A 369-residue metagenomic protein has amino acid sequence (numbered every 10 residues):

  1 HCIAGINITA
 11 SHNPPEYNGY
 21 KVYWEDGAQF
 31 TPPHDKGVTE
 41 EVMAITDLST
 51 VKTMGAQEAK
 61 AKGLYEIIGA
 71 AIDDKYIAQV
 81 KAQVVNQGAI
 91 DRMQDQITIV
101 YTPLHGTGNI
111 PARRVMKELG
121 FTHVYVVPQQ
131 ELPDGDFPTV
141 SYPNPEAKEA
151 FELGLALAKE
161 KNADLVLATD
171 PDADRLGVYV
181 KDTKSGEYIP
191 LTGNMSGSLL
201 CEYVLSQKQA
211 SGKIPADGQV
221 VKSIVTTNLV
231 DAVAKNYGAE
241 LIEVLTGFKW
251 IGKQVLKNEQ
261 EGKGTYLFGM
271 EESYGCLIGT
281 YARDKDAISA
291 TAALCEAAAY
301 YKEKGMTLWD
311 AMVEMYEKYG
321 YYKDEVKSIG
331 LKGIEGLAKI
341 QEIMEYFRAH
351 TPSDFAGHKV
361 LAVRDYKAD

Functional and structural regions predicted by a protein language model:
H1-E25: Ferredoxin-reductase
N13-E16, T107-N109, P133-D136, A173-G177 (+5 more regions): Flexible loop/turn segments at secondary-structure boundaries
N18-E152, A156-A158: Gly/Ser/Thr-enriched, mixed-charge loops and adjacent short helices that form phosphate/oxyanion-binding elements
E25-A28, E40, T46-D47, A156-K222 (+1 more regions): Replace "Mg2+/Mn2+-dependent" with "divalent metal-dependent
Q29, P33-G37, A71-K75, G106-P111 (+10 more regions): Conserved active-site and cofactor/substrate-binding residues in soluble primary-metabolism enzymes
V80-V84, R92-M116, G120-T122, F151 (+7 more regions): Long hydrophobic segments that form regular secondary structure
K159, A163-L165, E187-I189, Q207-D369: Phosphate-binding and adjacent anionic-ligand microenvironments
